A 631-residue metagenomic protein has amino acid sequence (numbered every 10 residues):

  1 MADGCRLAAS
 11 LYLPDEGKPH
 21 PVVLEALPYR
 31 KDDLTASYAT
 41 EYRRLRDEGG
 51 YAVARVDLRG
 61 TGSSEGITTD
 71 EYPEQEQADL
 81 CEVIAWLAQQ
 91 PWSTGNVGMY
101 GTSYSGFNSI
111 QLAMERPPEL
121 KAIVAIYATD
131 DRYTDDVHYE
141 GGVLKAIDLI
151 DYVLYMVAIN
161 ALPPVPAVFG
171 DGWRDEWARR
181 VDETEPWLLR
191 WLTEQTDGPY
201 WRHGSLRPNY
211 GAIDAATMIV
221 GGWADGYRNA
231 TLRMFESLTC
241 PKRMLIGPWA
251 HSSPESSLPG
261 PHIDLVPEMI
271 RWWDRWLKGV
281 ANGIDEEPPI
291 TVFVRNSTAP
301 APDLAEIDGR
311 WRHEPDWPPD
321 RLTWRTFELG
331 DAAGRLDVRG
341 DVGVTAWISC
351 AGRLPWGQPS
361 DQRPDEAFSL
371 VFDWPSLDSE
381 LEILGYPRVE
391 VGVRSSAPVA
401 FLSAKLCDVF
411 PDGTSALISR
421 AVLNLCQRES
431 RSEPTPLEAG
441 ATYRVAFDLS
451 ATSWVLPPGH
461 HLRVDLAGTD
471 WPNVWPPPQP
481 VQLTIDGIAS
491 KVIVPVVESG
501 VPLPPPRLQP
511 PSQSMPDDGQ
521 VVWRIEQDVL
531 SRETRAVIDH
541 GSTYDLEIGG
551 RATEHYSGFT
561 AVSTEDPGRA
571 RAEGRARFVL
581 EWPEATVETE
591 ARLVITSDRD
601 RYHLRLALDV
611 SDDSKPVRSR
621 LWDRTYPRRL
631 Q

Functional and structural regions predicted by a protein language model:
M1-G17, D373, L377-S379, E433: N-terminal cap/lid segment of alpha/beta-hydrolase-fold proteins
D15-A88, V137-H138, L144, C407-D412 (+1 more regions): Cap/lid segment of the alpha/beta-hydrolase catalytic domain
A39, D47, A113-A212: Accessory cap/linker subdomain of secreted extracellular hydrolases
P91-Y104: Alpha/beta-hydrolase fold nucleophile elbow
G106-P117, M234: Short glycine-enriched nucleophile-adjacent loop and the immediately C-terminal alpha-helix near the catalytic center
I213, I219-G221: Short beta-strand/loop motif that positions the catalytic acidic residue of the alpha/beta-hydrolase fold
N229-K242: Active-site-adjacent alpha-helix of alpha/beta-hydrolase-fold enzymes
L245, S253-P254, P259-S611, K615-Q631: C-terminal, loop-rich substrate-recognition/catalytic regions characterized by aromatic stacking residues
